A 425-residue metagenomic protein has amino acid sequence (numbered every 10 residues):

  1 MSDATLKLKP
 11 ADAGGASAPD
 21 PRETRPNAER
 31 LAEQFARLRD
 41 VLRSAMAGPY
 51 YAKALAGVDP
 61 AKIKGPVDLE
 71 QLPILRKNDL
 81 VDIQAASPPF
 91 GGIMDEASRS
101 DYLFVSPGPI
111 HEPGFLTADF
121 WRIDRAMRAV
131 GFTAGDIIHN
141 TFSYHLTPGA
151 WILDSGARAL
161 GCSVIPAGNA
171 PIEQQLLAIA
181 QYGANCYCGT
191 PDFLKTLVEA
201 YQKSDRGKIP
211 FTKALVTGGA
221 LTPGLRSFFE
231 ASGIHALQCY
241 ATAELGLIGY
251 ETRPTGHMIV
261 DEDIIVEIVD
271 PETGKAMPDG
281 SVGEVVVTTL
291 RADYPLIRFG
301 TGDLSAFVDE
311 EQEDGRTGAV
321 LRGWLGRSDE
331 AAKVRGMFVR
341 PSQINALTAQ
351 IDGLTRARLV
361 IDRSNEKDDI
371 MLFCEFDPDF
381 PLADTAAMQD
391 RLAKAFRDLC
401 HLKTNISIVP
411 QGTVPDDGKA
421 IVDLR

Functional and structural regions predicted by a protein language model:
M1-V105, P109-A129, T133-A134, E366-M371 (+3 more regions): Nucleotide 5′-phosphate-binding alpha/beta core
A45, S106, I138, Y187 (+3 more regions): Conserved S/T- and glycine-rich ATP-binding loop of Class I adenylate-forming
V130-V164: Conserved AMP-binding loop of ANL adenylate-forming enzymes
L160-G161, Y182, P210, A231-H235 (+1 more regions): Short, structured coil segments at secondary-structure junctions
V164-A178, P341: ATP-dependent adenylate-forming carboxylate-activation enzymes
N185-R226, L237-L247: Adenylate-forming
Y187, L290-L402, G418: AMP-binding/adenylate-forming catalytic core of the ANL superfamily
L221-Q312: Conserved AMP-binding/adenylate-forming
